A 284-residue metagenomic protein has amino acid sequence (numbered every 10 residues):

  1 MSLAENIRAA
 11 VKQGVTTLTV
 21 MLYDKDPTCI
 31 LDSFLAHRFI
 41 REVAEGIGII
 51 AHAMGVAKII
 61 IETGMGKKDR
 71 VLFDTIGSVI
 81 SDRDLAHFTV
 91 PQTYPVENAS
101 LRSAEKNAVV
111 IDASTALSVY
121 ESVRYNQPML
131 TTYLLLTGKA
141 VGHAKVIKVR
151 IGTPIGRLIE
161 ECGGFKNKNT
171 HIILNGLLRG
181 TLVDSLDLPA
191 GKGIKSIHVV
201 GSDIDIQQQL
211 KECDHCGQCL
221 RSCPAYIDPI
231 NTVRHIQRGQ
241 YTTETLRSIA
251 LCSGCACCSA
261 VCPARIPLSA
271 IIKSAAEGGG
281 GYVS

Functional and structural regions predicted by a protein language model:
M1-L18: N-terminal basic/disordered segments at the start of proteins
S2, D32-H37, V56: Metallocofactor- and cofactor-centric catalytic cores in central/energy metabolism, strongly enriched
R8-Q13, G55-I155, E161-K166: Hydrophobic alpha-helical positions that pack around
L18-D32, A140: Gly-rich Lys/Arg/Thr-decorated short loops/hinges at beta-loop-alpha junctions or inter-strand turns that position
H37-M54: Histidine-anchored nucleotide/phosphate-binding helix
V56-E62, K166-L174, T243-T245, S269: Flexible, glycine/charged-enriched surface loops at secondary-structure junctions
G164-D214: Active-site gating/interface segments in enzymes
I197-Q207, L220, P224-A260, R265-S284: Ferredoxin-type iron-sulfur electron-transfer modules in oxidoreductases and energy-metabolism complexes
